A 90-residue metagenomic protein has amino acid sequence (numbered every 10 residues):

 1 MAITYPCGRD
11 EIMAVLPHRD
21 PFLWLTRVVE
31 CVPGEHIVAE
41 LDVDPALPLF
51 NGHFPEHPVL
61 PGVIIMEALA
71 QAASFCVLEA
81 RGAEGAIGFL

Functional and structural regions predicted by a protein language model:
A2-P6, A72-L90: Hydrophobic beta-strand-centered segment that forms part of the acyl-chain substrate-binding groove
C7-R19, R81: Short aromatic-glycine motifs in intrinsically disordered, low-complexity regions
L16, V32, L47, A73-A80: Short amphipathic alpha-helical segments enriched in hydrophobics
H18-W24, A86-L90: Short coil-to-beta-strand transition motifs
D20-L60: Catalytic strand-loop segment that frames the active site of acyl-thioester-processing enzymes
N51-P61, I65-F75, L90: Compact, glycine-rich, soluble single-domain proteins
